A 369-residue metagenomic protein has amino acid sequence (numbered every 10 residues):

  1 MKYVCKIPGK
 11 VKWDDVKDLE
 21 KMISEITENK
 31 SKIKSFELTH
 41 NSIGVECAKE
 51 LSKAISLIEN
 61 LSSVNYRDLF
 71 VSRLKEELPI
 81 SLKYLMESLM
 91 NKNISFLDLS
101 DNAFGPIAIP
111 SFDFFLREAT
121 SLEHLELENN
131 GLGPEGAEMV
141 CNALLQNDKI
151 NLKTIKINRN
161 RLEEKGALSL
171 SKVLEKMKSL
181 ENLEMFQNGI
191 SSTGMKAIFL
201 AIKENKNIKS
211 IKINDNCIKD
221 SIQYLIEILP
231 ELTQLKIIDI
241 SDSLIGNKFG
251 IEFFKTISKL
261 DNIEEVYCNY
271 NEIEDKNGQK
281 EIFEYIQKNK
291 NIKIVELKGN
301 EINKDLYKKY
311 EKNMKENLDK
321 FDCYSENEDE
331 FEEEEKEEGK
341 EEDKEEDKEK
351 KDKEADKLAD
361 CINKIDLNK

Functional and structural regions predicted by a protein language model:
M1-K369: Leucine-rich tandem repeat or coiled-coil scaffolds
